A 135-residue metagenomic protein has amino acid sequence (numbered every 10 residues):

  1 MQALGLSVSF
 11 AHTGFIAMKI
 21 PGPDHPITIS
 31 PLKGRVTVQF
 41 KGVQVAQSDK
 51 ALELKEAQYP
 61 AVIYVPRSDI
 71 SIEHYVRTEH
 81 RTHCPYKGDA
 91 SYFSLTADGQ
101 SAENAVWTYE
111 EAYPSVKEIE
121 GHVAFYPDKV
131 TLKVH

Functional and structural regions predicted by a protein language model:
A3-H135: Terminal leader/tail segments of proteins
